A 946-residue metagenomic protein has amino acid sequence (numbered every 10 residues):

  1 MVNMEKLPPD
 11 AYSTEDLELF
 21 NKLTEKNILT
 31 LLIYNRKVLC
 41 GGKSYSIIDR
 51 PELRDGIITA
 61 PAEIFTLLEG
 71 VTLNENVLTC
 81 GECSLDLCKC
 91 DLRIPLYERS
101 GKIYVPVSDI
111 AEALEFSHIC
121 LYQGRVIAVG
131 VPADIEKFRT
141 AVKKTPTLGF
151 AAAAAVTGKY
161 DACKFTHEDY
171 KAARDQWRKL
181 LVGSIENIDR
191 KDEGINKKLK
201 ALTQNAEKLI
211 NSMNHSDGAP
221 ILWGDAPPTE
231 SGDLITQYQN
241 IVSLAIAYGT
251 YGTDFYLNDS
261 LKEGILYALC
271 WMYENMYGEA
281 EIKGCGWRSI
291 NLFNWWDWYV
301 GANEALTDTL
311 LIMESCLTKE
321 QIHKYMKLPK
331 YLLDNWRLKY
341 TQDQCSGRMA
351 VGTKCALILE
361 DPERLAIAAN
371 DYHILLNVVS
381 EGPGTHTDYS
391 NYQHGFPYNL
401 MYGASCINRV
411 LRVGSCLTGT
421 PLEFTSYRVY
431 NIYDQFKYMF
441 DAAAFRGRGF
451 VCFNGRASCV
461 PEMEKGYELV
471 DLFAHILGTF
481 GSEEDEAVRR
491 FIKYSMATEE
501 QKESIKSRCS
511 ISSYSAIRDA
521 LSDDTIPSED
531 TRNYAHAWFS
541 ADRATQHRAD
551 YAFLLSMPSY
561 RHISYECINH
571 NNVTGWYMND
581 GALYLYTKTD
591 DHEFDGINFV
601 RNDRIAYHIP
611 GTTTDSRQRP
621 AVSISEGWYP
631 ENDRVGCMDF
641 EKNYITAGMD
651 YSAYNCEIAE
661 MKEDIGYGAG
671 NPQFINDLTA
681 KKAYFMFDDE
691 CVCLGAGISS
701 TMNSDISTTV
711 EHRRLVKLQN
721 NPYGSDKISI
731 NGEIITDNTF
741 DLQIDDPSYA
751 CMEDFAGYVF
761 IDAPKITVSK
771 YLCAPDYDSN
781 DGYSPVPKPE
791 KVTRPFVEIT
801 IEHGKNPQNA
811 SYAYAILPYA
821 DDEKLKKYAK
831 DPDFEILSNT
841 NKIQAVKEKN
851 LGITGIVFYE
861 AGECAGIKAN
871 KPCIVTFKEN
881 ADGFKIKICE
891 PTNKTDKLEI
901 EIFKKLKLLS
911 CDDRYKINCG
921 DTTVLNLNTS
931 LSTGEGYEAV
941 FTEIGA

Functional and structural regions predicted by a protein language model:
V2-K159: Primary recognition of N-terminal secretory signal peptides and signal-anchoring hydrophobic helices
D16, F20-T24, A153-I235: Low-complexity, Ser/Thr/Pro/Gly-enriched N-terminal "stalk/linker" regions
L39, I58-A60, L78-G81, I103-V105 (+10 more regions): Generic recognition of long tandem-repeat/solenoid scaffolds
E82-D91, K727-L742, P787, L909-N928: Solvent-exposed beta-strand/loop surfaces of large extracellular or lumenal domains
S100-I103, L121-V126, I801-A813, L931-G936: Extracellular interaction modules
I210-V460: Aromatic-lined, polymer-binding surfaces characteristic of secreted/periplasmic polysaccharide-degrading enzymes
V413-K885, C889-L906, Y937: Extended polysaccharide-engagement surfaces of secreted carbohydrate-active enzymes
S540, A810-A813, T923-A946: C-terminal beta-strand-rich structural cap/linker in extracellular carbohydrate-active enzymes
